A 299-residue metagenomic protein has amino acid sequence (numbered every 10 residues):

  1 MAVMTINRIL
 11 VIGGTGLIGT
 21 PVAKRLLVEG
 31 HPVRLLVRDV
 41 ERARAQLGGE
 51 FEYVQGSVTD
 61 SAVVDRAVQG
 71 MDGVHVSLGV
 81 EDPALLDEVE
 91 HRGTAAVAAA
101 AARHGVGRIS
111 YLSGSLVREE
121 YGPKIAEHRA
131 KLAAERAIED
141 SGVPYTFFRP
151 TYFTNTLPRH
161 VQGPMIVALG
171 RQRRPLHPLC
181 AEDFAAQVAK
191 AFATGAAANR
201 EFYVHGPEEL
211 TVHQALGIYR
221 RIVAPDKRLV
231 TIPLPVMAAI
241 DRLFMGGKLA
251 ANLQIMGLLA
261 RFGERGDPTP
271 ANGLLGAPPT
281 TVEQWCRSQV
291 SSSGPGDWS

Functional and structural regions predicted by a protein language model:
A2-P32, L36-G48, T59-A62, E81-A84 (+3 more regions): Oxidoreductase cofactor-interface core, primarily capturing Rossmann-like NAD(P)-dependent enzymes
V54, R66-I109, R129-A137: NAD(P)-cofactor binding segment of oxidoreductase domains
Q55, T231: Conserved residues in the N-terminal Rossmann fold of short-chain dehydrogenase/reductase
G70, K190, R221, S288-S291: Residues within well-ordered alpha-helical secondary structure of globular protein domains
L78, S113, F262: Short secondary-structure boundary segments
L234-S299: A hydrophobic C-terminal alpha-helical subdomain
